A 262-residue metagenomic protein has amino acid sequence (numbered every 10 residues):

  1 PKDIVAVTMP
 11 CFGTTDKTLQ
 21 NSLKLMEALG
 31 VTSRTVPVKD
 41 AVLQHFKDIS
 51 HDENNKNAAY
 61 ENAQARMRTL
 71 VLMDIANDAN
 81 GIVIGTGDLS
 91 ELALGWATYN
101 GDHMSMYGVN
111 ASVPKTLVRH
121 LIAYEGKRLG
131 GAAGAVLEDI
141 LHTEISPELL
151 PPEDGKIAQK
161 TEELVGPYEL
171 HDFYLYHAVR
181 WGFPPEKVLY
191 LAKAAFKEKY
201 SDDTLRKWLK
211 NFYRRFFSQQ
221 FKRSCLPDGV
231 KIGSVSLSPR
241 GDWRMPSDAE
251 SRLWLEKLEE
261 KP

Functional and structural regions predicted by a protein language model:
P1-P262: ATP/NTP-dependent adenylation/nucleotidyl-transfer catalytic domains that generate, transfer, or process NMP-activated
